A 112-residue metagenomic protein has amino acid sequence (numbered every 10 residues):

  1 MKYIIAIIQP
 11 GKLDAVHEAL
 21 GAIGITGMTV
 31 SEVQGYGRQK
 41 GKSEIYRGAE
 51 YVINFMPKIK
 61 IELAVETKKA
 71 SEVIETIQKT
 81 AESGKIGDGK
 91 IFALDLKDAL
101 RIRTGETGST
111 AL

Functional and structural regions predicted by a protein language model:
M1-L112: Positively charged, small/polar-rich N-terminal and surface patches that mediate targeting and assembly and bind
